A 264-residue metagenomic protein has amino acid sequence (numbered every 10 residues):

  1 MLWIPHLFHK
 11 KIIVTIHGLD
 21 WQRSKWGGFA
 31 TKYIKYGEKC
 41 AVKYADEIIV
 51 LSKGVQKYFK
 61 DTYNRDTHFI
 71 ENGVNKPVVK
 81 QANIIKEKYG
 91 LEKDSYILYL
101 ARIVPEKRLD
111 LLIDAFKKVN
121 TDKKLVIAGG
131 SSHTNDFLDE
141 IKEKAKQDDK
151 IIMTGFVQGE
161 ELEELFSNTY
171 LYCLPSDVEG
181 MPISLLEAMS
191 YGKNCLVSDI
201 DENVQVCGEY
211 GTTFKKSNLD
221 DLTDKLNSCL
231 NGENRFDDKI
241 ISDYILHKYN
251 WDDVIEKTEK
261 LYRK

Functional and structural regions predicted by a protein language model:
L7, T31-I48, I141: Membrane-proximal helix-turn-helix segments that form the acceptor-binding/catalytic region of lipid-linked
G54, G73: Carbohydrate-associated surface elements
G90-N120, V126: Conserved donor-binding/catalytic core segment of Leloir-type glycosyltransferases
L138-E160: Nucleotide-activated donor-binding/catalytic signature segment of Leloir-type glycosyltransferases, i.e., the conserved
F156-V157, E164-T169: Short alpha-helical donor nucleotide-sugar binding micro-motif in glycosyltransferases
D177: Aromatic "clamp/platform" in nucleotide-sugar-dependent glycosyltransferases that forms part of the donor/acceptor
S190, N194-V197: Short hydrophobic beta-strand element within catalytic cores of glycosyltransferases and related nucleotide-activated
T212-D220, N227-N234: Conserved acidic donor-binding segment of nucleotide-sugar-dependent glycosyltransferases
